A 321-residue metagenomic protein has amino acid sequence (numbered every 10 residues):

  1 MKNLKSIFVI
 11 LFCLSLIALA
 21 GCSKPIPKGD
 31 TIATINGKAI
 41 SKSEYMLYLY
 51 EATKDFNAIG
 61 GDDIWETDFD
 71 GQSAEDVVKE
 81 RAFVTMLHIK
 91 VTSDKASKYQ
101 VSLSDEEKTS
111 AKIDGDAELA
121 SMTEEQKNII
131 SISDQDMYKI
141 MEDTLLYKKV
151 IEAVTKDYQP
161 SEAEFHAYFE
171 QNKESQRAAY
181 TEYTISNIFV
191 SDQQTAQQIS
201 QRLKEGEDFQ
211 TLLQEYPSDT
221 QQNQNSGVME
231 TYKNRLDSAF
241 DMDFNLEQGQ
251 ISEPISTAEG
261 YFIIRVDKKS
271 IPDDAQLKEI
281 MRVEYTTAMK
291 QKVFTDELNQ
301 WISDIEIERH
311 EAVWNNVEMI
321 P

Functional and structural regions predicted by a protein language model:
M1-F8: Bacterial N-terminal signal peptides that target proteins for export
A18-G21: C-terminal motif of bacterial Sec signal peptides marking the signal peptidase cleavage site
K24-M137: N-terminal targeting/tethering segments
G29-A58, K90-A96, V101, L145-A153 (+6 more regions): FKBP-type peptidyl-prolyl cis-trans isomerase
D30-N36, F69-F83, T92-S102, D136-M137 (+5 more regions): Second-shell loop/turn segments in exported
I151-T184: Acidic/polar surface patches and capping/hinge elements
I199-S238, K268, D273-Q276: Peptidyl-prolyl cis-trans isomerase
I307-P321: Short, low-complexity, Pro/Ser/Thr/Gly-rich segments in the mature regions of secreted, periplasmic
